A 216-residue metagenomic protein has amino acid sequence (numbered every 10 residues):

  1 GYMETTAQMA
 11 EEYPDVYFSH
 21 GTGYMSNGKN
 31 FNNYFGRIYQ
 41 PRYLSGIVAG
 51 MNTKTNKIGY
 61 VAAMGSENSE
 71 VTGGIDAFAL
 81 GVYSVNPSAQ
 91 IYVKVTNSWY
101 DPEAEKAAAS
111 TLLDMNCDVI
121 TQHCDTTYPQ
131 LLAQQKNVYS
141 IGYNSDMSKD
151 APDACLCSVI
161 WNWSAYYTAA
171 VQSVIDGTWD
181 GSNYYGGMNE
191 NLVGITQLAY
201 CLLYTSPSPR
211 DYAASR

Functional and structural regions predicted by a protein language model:
G1, S19-G21, M115-T126, Y143: Periplasmic-binding protein-like
E11-F35, S145-D153: Flexible loop/hinge segments that line or gate small-molecule binding clefts
Y34-N56, V159-W179: Hydrophobic alpha-helical segments within soluble ligand-binding/sensing domains
R42-A89, V93, N183-L202: An alpha-beta-alpha
Y92-E103: Short beta->alpha junction loops
P102-N116: Short, well-structured alpha-helical segments in soluble
C157-S206: Structured C-terminal subdomain patch of bacterial secreted/periplasmic proteins
Y204-R216: Single conserved hydrophobic/aromatic residue that forms the stacking wall/gate of nucleotide- or nucleobase-binding
